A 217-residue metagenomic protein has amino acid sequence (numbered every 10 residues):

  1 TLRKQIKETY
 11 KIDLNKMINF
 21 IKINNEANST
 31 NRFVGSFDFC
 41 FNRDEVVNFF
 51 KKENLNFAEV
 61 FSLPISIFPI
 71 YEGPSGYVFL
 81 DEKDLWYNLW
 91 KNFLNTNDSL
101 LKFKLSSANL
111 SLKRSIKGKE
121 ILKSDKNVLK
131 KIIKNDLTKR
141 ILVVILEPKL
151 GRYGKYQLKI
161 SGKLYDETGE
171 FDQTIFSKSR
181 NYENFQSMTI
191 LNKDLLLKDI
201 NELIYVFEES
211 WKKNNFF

Functional and structural regions predicted by a protein language model:
T1-K11, L85, K131, M188-F217: Short, well-ordered alpha-helical segments
T1-Q5, P69-I141: N-terminal segment of the mature soluble domain
L2-Y71, F79-K83: Signal peptide-directed extracytoplasmic domains
Y10-A27, F68-P69, G118-K163: A short, hydrophobic beta-strand-centered structural micro-motif
D38, R43-E45, K139-L191: Amphipathic beta-strand/beta-sheet edge segments enriched in Tyr/Trp
D44-L63, F176-K212: PPIase-associated folding chaperone regions across multiple families
V46-N48, G76, L150-R152, S210-F216: Short beta-strands and strand-coil junctions in structured, solvent-facing domains, enriched
K102, I141, E170-D172, E208-N215: Residue-level signal for secondary-structure boundary elements
